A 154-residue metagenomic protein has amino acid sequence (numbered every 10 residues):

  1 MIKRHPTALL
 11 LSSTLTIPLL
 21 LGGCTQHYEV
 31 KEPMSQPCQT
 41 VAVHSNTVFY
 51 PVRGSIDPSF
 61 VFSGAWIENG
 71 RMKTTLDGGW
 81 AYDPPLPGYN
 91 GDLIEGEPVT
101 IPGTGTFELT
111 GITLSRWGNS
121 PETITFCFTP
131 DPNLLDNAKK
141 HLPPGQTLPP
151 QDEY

Functional and structural regions predicted by a protein language model:
M1-G22: Sec-dependent bacterial lipoprotein signal peptides
C24-Y154: Surface-exposed, beta-sheet-biased, low-hydrophobicity segments with strongly acidic/polar composition
